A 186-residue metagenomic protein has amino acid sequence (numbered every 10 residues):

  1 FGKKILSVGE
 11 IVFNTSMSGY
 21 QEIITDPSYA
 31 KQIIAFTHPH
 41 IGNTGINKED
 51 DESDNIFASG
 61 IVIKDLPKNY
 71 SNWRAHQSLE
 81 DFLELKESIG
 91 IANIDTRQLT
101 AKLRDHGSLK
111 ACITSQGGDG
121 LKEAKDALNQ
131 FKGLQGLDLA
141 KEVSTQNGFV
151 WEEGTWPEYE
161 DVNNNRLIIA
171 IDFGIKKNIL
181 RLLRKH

Functional and structural regions predicted by a protein language model:
F1-H186: RNA-binding accessory domains that recognize and position tRNA/RNA substrates
